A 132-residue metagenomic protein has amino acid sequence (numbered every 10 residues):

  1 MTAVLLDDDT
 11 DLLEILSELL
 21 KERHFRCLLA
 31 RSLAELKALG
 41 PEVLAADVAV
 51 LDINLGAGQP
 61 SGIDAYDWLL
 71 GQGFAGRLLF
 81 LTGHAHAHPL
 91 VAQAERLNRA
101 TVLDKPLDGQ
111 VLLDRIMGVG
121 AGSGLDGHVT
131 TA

Functional and structural regions predicted by a protein language model:
T10-A30, L97: Two-component/phosphorelay signaling modules centered on CheY-like receiver
L29-V48, G56-A57: Acidic, metal-coordinating helix/loop segments flanking the phosphotransfer/catalytic sites of two-component signaling
N54-L55, A85-H88: Conserved phosphotransfer active-site motifs of two-component signaling proteins, especially the receiver
S61-A75: Short amphipathic alpha-helix used as the core "switch/output" element in two-component signaling
L81-T82: Hydrophobic/aromatic residues positioned on beta-strands within the core alpha/beta folds
Q93-L103: As written
D104-I116: C-terminal output helix
M117-A132: The C-terminal output helix
